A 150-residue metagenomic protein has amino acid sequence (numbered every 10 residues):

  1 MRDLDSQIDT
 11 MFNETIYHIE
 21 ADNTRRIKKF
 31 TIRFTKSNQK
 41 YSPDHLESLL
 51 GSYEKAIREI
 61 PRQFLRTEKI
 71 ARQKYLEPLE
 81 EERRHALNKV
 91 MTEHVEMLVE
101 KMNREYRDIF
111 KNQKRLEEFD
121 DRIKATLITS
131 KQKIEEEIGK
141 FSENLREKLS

Functional and structural regions predicted by a protein language model:
M1-S150: Soluble, non-transmembrane alpha-helical interaction regions
